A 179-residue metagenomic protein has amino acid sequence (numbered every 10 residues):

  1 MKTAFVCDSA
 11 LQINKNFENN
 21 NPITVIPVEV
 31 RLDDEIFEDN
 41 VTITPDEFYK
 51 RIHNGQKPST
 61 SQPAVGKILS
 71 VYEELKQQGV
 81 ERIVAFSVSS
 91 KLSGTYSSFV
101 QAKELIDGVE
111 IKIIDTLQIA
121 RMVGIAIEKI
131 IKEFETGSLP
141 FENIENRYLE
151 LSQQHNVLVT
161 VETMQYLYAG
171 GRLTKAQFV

Functional and structural regions predicted by a protein language model:
M1-K2, G79-R82, V109: Short coil/turn segments at beta-strand junctions that form active-site/ligand-binding loops
T3-A4, A10-R31, E35, K91 (+3 more regions): Mixed-charge interfacial surface used for oligomerization/domain docking and macromolecular partner engagement
I36-A85, S89-S98, E104-L105: Class I S-adenosyl-L-methionine
